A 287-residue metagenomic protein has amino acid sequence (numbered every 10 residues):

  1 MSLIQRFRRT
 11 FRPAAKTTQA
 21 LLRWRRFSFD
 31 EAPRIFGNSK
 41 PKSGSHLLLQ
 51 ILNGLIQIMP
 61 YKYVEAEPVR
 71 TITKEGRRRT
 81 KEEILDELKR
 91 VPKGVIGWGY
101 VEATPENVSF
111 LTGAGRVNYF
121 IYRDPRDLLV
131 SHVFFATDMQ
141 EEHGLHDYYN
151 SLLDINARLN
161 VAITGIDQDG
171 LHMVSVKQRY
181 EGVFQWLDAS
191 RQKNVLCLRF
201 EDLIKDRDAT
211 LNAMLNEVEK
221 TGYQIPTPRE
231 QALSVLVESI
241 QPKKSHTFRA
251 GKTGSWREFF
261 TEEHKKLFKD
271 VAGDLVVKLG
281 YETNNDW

Functional and structural regions predicted by a protein language model:
S2-I155, T164-C197, E263-D274, K278-W287: PAPS-dependent sulfotransferase catalytic domain
K62-R79, R191-E262, K266: The conserved 3'-phosphoadenosine-5'-phosphosulfate
N160-V161: Conserved C-terminal subdomain of P-loop nucleotide-binding cores
